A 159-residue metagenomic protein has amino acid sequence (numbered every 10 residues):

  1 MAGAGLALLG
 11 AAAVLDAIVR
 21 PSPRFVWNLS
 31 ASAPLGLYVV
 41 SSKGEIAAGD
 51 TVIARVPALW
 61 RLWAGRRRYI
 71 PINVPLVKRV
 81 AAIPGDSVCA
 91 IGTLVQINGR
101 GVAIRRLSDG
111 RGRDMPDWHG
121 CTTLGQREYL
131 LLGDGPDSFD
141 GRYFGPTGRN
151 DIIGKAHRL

Functional and structural regions predicted by a protein language model:
M1-P75, T123, F144-L159: Protein maturation boundaries and topogenic segments
L37, D86-S87, L94, E128 (+1 more regions): Structural motif
K43, P57, T93, R100 (+2 more regions): Short, surface-exposed secondary-structure boundary micro-motifs
G44, V88, V95, D137-S138: Solvent-exposed loop/turn segments at secondary-structure junctions within structured extracellular/periplasmic domains
D50-V52, D86, E128, D134: Structural motif
P71-I104: Mid-length scaffold segments of soluble, non-membrane domains
R105-A156: Acidic/glycine-rich C-terminal interaction modules and beta/coil loop segments that lie outside canonical DNA-binding
